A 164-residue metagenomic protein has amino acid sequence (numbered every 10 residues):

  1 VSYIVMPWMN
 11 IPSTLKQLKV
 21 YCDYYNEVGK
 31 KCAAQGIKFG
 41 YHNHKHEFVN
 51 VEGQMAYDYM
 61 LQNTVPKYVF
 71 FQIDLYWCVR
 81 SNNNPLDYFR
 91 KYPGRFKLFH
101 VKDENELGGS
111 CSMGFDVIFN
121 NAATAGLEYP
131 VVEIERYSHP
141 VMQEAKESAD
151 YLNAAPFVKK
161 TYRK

Functional and structural regions predicted by a protein language model:
V1-F71, Y162: Active-site acidic/histidine proton-transfer and metal-coordination neighborhood in alpha/beta enzyme cores
V51-I73, W77-K164: Histidine-acidic metal/acid-base catalytic patches
